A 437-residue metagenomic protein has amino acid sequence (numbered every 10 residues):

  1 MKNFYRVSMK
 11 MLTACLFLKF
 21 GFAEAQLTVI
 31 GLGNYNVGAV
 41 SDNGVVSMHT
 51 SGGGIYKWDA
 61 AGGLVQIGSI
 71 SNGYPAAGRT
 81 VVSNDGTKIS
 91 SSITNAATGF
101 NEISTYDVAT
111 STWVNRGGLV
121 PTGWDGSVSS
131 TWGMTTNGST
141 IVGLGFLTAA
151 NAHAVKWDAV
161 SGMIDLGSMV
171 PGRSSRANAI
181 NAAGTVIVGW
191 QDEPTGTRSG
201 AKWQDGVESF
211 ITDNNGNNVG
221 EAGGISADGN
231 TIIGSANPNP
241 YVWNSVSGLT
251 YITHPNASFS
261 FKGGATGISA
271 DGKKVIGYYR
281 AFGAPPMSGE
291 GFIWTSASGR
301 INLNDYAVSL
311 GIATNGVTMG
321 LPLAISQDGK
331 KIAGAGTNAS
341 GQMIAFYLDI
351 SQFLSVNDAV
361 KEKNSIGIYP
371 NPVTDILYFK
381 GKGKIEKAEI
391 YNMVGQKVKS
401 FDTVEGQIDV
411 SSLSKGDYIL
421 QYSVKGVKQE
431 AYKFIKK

Functional and structural regions predicted by a protein language model:
M1-T28: Bacterial Sec-dependent N-terminal signal peptides
V7, L16, G54, K433-F434: Short, low-complexity interaction segments enriched in Ser/Thr/Pro/Gly
S8-K10, G162, S168, N392: Residue-level detector of intrinsically disordered terminal segments
L16, A96-A97, L147, W157 (+10 more regions): Sterically constrained small-residue positions within well-ordered secondary structures of folded domains
E24-F353: Conserved "turn/edge" positions that cap or connect secondary-structure elements within repeat/scaffolded domains
A359-K437: C-terminal outer-membrane/trafficking sorting elements
